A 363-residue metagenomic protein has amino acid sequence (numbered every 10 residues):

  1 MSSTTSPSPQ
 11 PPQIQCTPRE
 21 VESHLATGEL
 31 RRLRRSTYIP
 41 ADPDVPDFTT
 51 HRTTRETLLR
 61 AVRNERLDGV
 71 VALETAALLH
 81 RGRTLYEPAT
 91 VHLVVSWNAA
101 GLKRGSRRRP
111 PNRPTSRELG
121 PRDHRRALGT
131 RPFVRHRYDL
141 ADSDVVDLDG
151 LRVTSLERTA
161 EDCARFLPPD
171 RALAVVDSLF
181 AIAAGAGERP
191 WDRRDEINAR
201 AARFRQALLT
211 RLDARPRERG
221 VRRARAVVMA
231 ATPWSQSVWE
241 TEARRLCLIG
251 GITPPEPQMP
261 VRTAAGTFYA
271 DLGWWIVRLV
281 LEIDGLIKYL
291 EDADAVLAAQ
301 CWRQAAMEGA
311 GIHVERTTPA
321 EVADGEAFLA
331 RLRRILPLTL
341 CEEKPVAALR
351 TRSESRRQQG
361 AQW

Functional and structural regions predicted by a protein language model:
M1-R219, P337-W363: Short gly/ser-rich loop at a beta-strand->alpha-helix junction or flexible surface loop bordering the NTP-binding
S6, P12-E20, A183, G187 (+1 more regions): Surface segments flanking catalytic/ligand-binding clefts of nucleic-acid enzymes
